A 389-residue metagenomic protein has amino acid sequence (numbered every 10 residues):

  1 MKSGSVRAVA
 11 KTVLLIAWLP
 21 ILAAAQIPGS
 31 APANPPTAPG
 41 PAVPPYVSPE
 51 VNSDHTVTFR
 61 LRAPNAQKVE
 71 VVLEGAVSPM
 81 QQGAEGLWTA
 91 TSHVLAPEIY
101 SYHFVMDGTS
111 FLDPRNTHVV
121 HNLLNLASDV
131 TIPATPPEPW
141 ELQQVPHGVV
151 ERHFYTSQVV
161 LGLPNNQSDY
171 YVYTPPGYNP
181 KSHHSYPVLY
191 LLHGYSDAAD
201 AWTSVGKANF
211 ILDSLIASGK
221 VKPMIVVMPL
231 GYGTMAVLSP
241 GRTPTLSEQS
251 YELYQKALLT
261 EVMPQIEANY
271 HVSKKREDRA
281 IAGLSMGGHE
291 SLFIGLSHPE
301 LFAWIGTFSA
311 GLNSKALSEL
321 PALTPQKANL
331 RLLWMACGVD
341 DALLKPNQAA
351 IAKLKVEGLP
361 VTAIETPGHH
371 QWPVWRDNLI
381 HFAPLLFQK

Functional and structural regions predicted by a protein language model:
M1-A10: N-terminal secretory signal peptides that target proteins for export/translocation
A10-A24: Bacterial N-terminal signal peptides
Q26-G40, P45-Y46, V51-S78, Q82-K389: Non-catalytic cap/lid and distal C-terminal segments of serine-dependent acyl enzymes
